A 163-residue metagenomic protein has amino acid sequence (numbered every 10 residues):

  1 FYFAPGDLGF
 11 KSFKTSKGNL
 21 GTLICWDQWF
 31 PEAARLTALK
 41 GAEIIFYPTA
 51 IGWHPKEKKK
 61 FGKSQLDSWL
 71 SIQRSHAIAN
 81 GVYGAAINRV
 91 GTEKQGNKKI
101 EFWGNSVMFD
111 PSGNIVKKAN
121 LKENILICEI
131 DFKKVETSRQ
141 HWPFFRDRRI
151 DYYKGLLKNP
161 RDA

Functional and structural regions predicted by a protein language model:
F1-F3, N97-K98: Short Gly/Pro-enriched turn/cap motifs at secondary-structure boundaries
P5-E43, T49, E136-A163: Cysteine/selenocysteine-centered motifs that mediate thiol-based redox chemistry or coordinate metal-sulfur cofactors
F13-S16, P111, I130: Active-site beta-strand termini and strand-to-loop segments that position acidic
N19, Q28-L126: CN hydrolase (nitrilase-like) catalytic-core segments centered on the catalytic cysteine and neighboring Lys/Glu
K60, L121, I127-C128, P143 (+1 more regions): Residue-level detector of alpha-helical recognition elements and their boundaries
F132-K134: Non-catalytic surface loops within mature trypsin-like serine protease
